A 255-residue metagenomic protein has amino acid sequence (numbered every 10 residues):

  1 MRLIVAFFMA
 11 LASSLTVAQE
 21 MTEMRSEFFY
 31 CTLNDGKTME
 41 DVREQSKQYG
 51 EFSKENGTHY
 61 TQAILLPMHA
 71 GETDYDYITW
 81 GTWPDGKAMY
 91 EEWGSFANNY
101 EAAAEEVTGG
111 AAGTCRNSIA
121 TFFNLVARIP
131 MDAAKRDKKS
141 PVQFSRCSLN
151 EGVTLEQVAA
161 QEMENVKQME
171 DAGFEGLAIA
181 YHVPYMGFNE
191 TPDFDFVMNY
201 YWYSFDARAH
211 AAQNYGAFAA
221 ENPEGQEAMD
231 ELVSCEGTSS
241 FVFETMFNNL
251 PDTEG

Functional and structural regions predicted by a protein language model:
M1-I4: Positively charged n-region of N-terminal signal peptides that target proteins for export
S13-V17: N-terminal signal peptide c-region/cleavage motif recognized by signal peptidases
A18-G225, D230-G255: Short S/T/G/P-rich N-terminal loop/turn motif that feeds into the first structured element of a domain
